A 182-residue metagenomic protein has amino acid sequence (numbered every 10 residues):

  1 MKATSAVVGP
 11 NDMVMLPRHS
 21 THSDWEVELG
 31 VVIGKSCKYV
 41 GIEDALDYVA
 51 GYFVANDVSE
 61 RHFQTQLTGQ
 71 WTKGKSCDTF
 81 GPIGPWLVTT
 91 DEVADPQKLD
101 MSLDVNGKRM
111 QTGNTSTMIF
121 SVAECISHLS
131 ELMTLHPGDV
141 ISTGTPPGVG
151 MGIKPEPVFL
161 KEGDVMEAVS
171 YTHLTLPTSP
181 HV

Functional and structural regions predicted by a protein language model:
M1, P10, V32-G34, A55 (+2 more regions): Short beta-strand-to-turn element immediately C-terminal to the catalytic PLP-Schiff-base lysine in fold type I
M1-S20: Extended, compositionally biased flexible segments
S5-A6, M13, E28-G30, G51-F53 (+3 more regions): Structural motif
P10-M13, V40-A45, F63-T68, L99: A short secondary-structure junction signal
V14-S23, C37-D44, W71-K75, T89-V93 (+1 more regions): A generic local secondary-structure boundary/capping motif
E26-K35, Y39-N56: RNA pseudouridine synthases
R61-L174: Catalytic-pocket segment enriched in acidic/His residues
H173-V182: Single conserved hydrophobic/aromatic residue that forms the stacking wall/gate of nucleotide- or nucleobase-binding
